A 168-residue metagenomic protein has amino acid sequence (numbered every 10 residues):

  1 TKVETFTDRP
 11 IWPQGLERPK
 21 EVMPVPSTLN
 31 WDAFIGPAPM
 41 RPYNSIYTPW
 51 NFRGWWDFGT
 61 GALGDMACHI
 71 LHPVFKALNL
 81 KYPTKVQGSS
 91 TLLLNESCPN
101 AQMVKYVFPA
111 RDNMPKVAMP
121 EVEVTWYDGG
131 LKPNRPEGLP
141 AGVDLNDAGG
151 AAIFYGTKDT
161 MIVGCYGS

Functional and structural regions predicted by a protein language model:
T1, T7-Y82, Q87: Mid-domain beta-loop-alpha active-site segment that forms a flexible, acidic cofactor/metal-binding surface
T1-K2, A101: A general structural motif
M66, L71, L78, Y82-S168: Glycine-enriched catalytic-core subsegment of oxygenase/oxidase enzymes
